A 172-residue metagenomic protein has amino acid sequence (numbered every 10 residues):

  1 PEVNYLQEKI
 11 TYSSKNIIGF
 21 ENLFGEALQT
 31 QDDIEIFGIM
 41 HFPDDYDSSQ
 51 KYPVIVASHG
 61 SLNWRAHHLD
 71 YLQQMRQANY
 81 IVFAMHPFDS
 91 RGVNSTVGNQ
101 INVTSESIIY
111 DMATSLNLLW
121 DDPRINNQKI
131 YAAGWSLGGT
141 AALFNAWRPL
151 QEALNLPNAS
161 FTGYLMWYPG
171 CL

Functional and structural regions predicted by a protein language model:
E2-Q50: N-terminal cap/lid segment of alpha/beta-hydrolase-fold proteins
V3, S49-Q50, M75-Q77, I125 (+1 more regions): Extracellular/periplasmic catalytic domains that process cell-envelope and extracellular macromolecules
I17-I18, Y46, N63, S90 (+2 more regions): Surface-exposed, flexible loop/turn segments at secondary-structure boundaries
E26-I36, Q50-D121: Serine-hydrolase catalytic machinery in alpha/beta-hydrolase-like enzymes
H41, A57-S58, A133, W167: Short hydrophobic segments within beta-strands
E106, M112-L172: Primarily recognizes the serine-hydrolase "nucleophile elbow" in alpha/beta-hydrolase and SGNH/GDSL folds
